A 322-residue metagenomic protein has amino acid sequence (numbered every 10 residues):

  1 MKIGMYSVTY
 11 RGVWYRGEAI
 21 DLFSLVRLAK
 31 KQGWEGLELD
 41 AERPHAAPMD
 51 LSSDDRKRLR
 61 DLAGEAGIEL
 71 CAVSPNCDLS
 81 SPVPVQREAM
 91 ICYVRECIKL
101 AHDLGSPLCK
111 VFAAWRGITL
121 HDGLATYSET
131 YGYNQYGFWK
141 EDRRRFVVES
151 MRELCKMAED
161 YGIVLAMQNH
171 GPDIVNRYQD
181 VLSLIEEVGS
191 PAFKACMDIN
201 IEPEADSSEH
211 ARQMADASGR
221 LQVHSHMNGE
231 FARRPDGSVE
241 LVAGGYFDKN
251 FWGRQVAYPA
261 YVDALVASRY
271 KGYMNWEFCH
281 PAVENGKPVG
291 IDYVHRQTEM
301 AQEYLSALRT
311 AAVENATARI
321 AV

Functional and structural regions predicted by a protein language model:
M1-G33, G105-P107, R152, K156 (+1 more regions): Histidine-acidic metal/acid-base catalytic patches
M1-G4, G67-C71: Transmembrane beta-strand segments of Gram-negative outer membrane beta-barrel proteins
Y15, A19-L22, M49-R56, R87 (+6 more regions): Flexible, glycine- and charge-enriched loops at secondary-structure boundaries
F23-R27, R60-E69, S81-A195: Active-site acidic/histidine proton-transfer and metal-coordination neighborhood in alpha/beta enzyme cores
Q32-E42, A72-C77: Short, conserved active-site loops that position catalytic residues or coordinate cofactors/metal ions across diverse
E38, A72-S74, K110, A166 (+2 more regions): Conserved beta-strand positions in the central sheet of alpha/beta enzyme cores
E38-R60, A114-L120: Glycine-rich, proline-tolerant flexible connector loops at the mouths of alpha/beta enzymes
H45-A47, C77-S81, R116-I118, G171-V175 (+2 more regions): Short, small-residue-enriched loops and turns at beta-alpha junctions that line or gate enzyme active sites
